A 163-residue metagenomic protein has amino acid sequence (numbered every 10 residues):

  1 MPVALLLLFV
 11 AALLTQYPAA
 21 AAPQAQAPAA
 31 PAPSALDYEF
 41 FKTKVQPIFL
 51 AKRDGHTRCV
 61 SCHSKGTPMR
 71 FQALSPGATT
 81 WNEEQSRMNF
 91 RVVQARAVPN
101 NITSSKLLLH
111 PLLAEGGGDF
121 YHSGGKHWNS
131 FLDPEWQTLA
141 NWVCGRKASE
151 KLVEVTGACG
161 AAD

Functional and structural regions predicted by a protein language model:
V3-T15: Bacterial N-terminal signal peptides
Y17-D163: Aromatic- and Gly/Pro-enriched helix-to-coil junctions and flexible linker segments
